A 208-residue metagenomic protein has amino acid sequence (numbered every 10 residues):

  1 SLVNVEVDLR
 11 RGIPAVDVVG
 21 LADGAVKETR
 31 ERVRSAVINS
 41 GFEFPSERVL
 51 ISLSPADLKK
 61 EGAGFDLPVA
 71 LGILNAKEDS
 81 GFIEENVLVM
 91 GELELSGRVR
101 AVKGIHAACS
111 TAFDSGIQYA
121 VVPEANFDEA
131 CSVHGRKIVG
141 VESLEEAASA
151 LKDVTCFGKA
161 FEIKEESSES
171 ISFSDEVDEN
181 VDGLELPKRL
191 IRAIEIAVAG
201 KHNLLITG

Functional and structural regions predicted by a protein language model:
S1-T207: Peripheral, non-AAA+ core regions of ATP-driven protein-machinery
